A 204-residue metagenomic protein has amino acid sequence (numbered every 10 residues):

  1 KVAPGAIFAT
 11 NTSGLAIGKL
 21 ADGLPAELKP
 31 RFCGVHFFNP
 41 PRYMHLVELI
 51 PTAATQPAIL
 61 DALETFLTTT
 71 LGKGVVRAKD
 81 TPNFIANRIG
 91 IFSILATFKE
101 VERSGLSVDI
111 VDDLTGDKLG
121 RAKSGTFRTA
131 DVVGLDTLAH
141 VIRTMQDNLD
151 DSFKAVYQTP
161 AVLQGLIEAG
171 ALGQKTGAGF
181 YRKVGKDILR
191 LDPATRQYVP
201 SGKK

Functional and structural regions predicted by a protein language model:
K1-K204: N-terminal glycine-rich phosphate-binding loop for ADP-containing cofactors
